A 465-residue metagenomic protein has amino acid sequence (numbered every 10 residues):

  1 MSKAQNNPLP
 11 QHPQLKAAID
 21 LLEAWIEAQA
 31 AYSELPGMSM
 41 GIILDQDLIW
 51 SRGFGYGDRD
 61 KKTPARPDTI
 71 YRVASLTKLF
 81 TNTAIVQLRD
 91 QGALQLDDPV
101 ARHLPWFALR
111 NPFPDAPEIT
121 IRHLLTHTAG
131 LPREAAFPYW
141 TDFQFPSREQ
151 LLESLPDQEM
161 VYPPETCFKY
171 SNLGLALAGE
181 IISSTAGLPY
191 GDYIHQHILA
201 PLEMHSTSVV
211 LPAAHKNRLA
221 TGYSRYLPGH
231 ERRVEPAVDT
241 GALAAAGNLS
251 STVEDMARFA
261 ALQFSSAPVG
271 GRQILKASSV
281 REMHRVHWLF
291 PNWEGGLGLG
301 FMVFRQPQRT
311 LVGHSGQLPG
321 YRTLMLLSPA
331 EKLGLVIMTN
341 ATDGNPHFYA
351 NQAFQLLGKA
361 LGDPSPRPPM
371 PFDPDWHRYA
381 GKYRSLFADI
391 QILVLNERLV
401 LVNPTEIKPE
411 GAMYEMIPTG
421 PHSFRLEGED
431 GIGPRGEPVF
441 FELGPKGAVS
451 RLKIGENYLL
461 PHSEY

Functional and structural regions predicted by a protein language model:
M1-R52, P138, S183-Q196, A200 (+1 more regions): Catalytic loop of the DD-peptidase/beta-lactamase superfamily, centered on the K-T-G motif and neighboring
L21, G37, P67, R72-L76 (+7 more regions): Active-site helix/loop module of the DD-peptidase/beta-lactamase fold, centered on the serine-lysine SxxK catalytic
S51-G57, A220-R232: Short, flexible, mixed-charge acidic loops at enzyme active sites
G57-P67, N345-N351: A short, polar/charged loop-to-alpha-helix boundary motif
S75-L76, K169-N172: Catalytic nucleophile serine of serine hydrolases, specifically the conserved "nucleophile elbow" pentapeptide
T81: Active/ligand-binding-proximal structured segments within catalytic/core domains that scaffold catalytic residues
L152-V161, Y226-G241, R305: The feature captures the short pre-catalytic strand/loop hairpin that immediately precedes and shapes the active-site
A176: Active-site-proximal cofactor/substrate-binding loop regions of enzyme domains
